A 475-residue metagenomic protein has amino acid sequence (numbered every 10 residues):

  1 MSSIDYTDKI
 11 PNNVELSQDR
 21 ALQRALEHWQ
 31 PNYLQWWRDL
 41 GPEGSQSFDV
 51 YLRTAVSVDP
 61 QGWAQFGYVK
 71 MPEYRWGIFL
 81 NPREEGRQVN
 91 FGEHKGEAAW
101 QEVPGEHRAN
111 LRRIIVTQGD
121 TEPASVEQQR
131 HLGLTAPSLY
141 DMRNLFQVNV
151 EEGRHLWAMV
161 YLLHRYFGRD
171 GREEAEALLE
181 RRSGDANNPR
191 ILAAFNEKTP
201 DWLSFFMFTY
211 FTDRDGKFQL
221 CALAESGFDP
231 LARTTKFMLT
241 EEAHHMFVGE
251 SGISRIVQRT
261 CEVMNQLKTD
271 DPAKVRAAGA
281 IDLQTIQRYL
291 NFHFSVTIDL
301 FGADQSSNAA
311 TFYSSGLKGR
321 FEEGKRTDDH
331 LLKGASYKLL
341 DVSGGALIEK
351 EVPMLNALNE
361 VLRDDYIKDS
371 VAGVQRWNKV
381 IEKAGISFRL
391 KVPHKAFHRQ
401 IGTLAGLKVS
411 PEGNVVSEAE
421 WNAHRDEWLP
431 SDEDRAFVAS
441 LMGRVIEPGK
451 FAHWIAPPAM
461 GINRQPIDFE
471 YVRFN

Functional and structural regions predicted by a protein language model:
M1-A136, Y140, Y166-T199, L203 (+1 more regions): Terminal targeting/low-complexity segments that flank the catalytic cores of oxidoreductases
Q118, V148, T209, M238 (+3 more regions): Amphipathic alpha-helix face/heptad-repeat signature
T121-Q129, H155, T212-Q219: Amphipathic, well-ordered alpha-helical segments in soluble domains
H131-N187, L239-M246, E250-I256: Long, hydrophobic, well-ordered secondary-structure blocks that form the structural core and pocket-lining surfaces
H131-R143, F167, F218-M238, G252-T285 (+1 more regions): Inter-helical turn/loop segments and adjacent helix faces that build the functional surface of alpha-helical bundle
S183-A193, T212-L223, D271-L283, Y366-K368 (+1 more regions): Short, highly charged low-complexity linear segments
K198-R233, M238-V248: Internal, hydrophobic cores of structured domains that mediate oligomerization or house catalytic pockets within large
